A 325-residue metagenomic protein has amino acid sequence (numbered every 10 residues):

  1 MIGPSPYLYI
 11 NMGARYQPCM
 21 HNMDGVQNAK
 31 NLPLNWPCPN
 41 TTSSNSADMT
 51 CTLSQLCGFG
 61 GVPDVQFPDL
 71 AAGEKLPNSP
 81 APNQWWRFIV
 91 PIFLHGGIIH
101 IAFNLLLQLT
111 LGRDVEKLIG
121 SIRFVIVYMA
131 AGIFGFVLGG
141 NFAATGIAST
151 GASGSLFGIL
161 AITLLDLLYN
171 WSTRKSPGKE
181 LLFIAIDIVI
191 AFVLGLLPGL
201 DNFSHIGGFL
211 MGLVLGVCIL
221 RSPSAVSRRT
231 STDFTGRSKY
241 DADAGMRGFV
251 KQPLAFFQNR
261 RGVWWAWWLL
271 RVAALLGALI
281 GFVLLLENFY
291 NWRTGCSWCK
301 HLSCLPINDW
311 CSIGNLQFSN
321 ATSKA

Functional and structural regions predicted by a protein language model:
M1-A152: N-terminal TM1-TM2 helical hairpin plus the immediately adjacent luminal interfacial "cap"
M1-N31, N35-S44, M49-T50, P177-E180 (+1 more regions): C-terminal transmembrane module of polytopic alpha-helical membrane proteins
F67-P68, N170-S172, L181, L254: A short linear-motif detector with a strong N-terminal bias
A72-K75, F93-G97, W171-S176, L194-P198: Short interface patches used for recognition in eukaryotic signaling and trafficking proteins
A81, W85, I89, F93-I98 (+6 more regions): Hydrophobic alpha-helical cores of multi-pass transmembrane domains in eukaryotic membrane proteins
R113-S121, D166-G178, A225: Phosphate-handling active-site elements
N141-T150, S172-R174, G195-F203: Membrane-interface helix caps and helix-loop-helix hairpins in membrane proteins
